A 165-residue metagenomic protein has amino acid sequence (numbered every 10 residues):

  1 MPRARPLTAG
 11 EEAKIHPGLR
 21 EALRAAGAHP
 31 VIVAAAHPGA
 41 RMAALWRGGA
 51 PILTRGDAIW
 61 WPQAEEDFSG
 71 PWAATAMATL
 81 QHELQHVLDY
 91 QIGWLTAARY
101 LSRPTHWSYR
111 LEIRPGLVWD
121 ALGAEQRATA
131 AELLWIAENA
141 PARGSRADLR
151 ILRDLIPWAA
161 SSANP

Functional and structural regions predicted by a protein language model:
P2-G10, A28, R47-A50, T54-G56 (+1 more regions): Metalloprotease/metallohydrolase-associated module, dominated by Zn2+-dependent proteases
E11, G18-A64: Juxtacatalytic substrate-recognition/specificity segment
I15-H16, G123: Residues that cap or delimit alpha-helices
R20, D89, L133-A137: Sec-exported extracytoplasmic/periplasmic mature domains
A36-A40, A58-I59, E66-D67, Q85 (+2 more regions): Short, solvent-exposed loop/turn segments at secondary-structure junctions
L45-I52, I59-Q81, W119-D120: Short pre-active-site segment immediately N-terminal to the catalytic Zn-binding motif
A78-Y90: Active-site recognition of the HExxH zinc-binding catalytic motif
